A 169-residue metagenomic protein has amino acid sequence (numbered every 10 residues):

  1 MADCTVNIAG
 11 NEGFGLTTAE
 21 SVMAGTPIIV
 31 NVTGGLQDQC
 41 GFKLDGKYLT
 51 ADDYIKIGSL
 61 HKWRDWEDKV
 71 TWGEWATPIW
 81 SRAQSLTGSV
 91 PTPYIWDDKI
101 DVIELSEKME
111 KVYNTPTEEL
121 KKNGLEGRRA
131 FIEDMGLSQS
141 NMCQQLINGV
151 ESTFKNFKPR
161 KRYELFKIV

Functional and structural regions predicted by a protein language model:
D3, G25, V32: A short alpha->beta transition loop at the rim of the catalytic pocket in nucleotide-sugar-dependent
G10: Aromatic "clamp/platform" in nucleotide-sugar-dependent glycosyltransferases that forms part of the donor/acceptor
G15-T18: Short glycine/serine-rich donor-binding loops of glycosyltransferases
S21: Donor-sugar nucleotide-binding helix/loop cap in glycosyltransferases
P27-V30, K47-T50: Short hydrophobic beta-strand element within catalytic cores of glycosyltransferases and related nucleotide-activated
I29-D38: Classical protein tyrosine phosphatase
I57, H61-V169: C-terminal amphipathic helix plus adjacent low-complexity, charged tail appended to glycosyltransferase catalytic
